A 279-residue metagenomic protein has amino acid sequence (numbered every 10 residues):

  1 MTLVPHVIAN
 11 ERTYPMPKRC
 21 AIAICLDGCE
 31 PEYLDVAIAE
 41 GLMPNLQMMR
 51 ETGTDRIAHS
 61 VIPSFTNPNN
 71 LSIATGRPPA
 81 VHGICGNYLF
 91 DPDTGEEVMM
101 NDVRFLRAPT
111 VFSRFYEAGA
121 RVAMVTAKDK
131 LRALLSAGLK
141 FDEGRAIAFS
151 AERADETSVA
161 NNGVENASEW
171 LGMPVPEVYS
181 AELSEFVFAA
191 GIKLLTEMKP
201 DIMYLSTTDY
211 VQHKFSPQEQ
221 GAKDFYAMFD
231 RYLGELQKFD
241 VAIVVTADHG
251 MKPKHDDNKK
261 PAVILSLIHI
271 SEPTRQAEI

Functional and structural regions predicted by a protein language model:
T2-T54: Active-site-proximal N-terminal segment of extracellular/periplasmic enzymes that hydrolyze or transfer
A23, N45, D224-I264: Metal-dependent active-site segment of extracytoplasmic phospho-/sulfohydrolases and closely related
C29, F215, H249-M251: Catalytic metal-binding/acid-base residues of hydrolase active sites
D35-P79, R121-A123: Short, structured active-site-proximal loop/turn typified by the sulfatase FGly-forming signature C/S-X-P-X-R
R50, Y116, Q237: Anion (oxyanion) recognition and catalysis
G76-S216, R275: His/Asp/Glu-rich, glycine-adjacent segments that coordinate divalent cations and/or stabilize oxyanion chemistry on
K214-E219, D256: Short acidic, glycine/proline-rich loop/turn micro-motifs
I268-I279: Single conserved hydrophobic/aromatic residue that forms the stacking wall/gate of nucleotide- or nucleobase-binding
